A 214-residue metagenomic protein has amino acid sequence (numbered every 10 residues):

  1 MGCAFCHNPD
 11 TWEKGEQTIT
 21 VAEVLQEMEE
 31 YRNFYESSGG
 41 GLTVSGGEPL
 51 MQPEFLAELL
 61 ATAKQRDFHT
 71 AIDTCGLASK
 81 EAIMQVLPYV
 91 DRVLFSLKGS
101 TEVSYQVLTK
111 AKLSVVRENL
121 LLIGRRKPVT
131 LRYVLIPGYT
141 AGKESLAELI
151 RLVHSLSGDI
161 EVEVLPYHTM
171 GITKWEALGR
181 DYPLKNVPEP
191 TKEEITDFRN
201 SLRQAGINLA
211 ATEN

Functional and structural regions predicted by a protein language model:
M1-I19: Canonical Radical SAM [4Fe-4S] cluster-binding loop centered on the CxxxCxxC motif and its immediate flanking residues
C6, E176-L184: Short glycine/proline- and charge-enriched loop/turn segments that cap or connect secondary-structure elements
E16, A141, P190: Catalytic cores of large soluble enzymes that bind and process phosphate-bearing ligands
L25, E29-A177: Conserved AdoMet/S-adenosylmethionine-binding subsite of the radical SAM
Q106, P183-T196: A short acidic, glycine-rich active-site loop that binds or catalyzes chemistry on phosphate/adenosine moieties
E193-N214: A cross-taxonomic marker for long C-terminal extensions/tails that follow the last structured domain
